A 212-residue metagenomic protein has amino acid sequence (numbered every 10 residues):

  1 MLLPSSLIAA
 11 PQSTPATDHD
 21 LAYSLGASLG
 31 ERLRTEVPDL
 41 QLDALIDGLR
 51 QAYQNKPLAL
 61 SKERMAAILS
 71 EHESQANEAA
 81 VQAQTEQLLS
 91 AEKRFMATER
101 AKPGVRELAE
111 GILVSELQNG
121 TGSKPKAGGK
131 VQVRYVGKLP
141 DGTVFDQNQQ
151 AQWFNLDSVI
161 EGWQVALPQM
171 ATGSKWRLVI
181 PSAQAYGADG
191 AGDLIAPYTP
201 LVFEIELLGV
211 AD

Functional and structural regions predicted by a protein language model:
M1-S6: Bacterial N-terminal signal peptides
L7-D212: Cross-family detector of peptidyl-prolyl cis-trans isomerase
